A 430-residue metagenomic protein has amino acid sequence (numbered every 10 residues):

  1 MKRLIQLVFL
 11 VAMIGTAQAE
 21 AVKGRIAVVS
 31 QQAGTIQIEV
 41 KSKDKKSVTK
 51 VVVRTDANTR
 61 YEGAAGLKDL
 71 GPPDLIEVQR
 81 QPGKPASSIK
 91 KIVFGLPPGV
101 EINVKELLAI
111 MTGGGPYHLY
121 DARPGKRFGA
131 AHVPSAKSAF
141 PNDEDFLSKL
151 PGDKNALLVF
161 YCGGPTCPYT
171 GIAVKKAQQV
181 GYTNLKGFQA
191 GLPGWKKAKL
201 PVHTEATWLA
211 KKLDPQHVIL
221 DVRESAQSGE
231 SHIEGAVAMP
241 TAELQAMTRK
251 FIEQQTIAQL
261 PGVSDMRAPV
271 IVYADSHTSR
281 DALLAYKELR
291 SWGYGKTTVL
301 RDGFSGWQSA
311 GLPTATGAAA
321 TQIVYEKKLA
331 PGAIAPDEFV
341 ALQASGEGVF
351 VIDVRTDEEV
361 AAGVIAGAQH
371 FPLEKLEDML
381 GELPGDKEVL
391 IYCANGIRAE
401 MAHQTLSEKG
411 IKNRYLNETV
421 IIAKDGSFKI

Functional and structural regions predicted by a protein language model:
K2-L10: Sec-dependent signal peptide recognition, specifically the positively charged N-region followed immediately by
M13-A19: Sec/Tat signal peptide C-region and signal peptidase I cleavage site
A19-K105, G113, Y117, K126-F160 (+4 more regions): Rhodanese-like catalytic fold shared by cysteine-dependent sulfurtransferases and DSP/PTP-type phosphatases
Y392: Metallo-beta-lactamase
